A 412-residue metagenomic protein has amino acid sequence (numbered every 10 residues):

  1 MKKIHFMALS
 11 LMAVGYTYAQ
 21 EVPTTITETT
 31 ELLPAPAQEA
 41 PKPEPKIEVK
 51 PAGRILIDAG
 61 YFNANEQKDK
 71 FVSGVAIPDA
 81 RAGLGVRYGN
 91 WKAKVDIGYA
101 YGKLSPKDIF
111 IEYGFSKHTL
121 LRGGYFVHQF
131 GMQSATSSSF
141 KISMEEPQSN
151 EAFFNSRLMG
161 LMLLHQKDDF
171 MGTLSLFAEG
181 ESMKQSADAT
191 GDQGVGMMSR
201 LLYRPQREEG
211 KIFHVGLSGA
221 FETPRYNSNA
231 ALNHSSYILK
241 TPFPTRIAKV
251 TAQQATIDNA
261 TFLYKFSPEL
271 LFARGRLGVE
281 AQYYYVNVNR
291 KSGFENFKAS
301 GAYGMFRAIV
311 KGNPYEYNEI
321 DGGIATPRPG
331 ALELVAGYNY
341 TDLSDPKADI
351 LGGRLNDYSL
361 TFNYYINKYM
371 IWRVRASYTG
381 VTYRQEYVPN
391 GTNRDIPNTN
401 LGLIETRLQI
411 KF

Functional and structural regions predicted by a protein language model:
M1-T24: Bacterial Sec-dependent N-terminal signal peptides
I4-H5, E44, Q409: Residue-level detector of intrinsically disordered/flexible regions characterized by low predicted structural confidence
L11, A80, L84, R407-I410: Short, Lys/Arg-rich amphipathic segments at extreme N-termini
Y18-R54, E316-E319: N-terminal periplasmic/intermembrane-space "pro-region" immediately following the signal or transit peptide
V22-T24, K68-D69, A231-F412: Outer-membrane beta-barrel pore domains
Q38-P41, Q148-N150, A252-I257: Short, P/G- and charge-enriched loop/turn segments at secondary-structure junctions
E44-N63, Q67-R225, A308-V310, N318-T326 (+2 more regions): Outer membrane beta-barrel
K50-A52, I212-H214, F221, R225-K249: Glycan-binding loop/region signatures in secreted carbohydrate-active enzymes
